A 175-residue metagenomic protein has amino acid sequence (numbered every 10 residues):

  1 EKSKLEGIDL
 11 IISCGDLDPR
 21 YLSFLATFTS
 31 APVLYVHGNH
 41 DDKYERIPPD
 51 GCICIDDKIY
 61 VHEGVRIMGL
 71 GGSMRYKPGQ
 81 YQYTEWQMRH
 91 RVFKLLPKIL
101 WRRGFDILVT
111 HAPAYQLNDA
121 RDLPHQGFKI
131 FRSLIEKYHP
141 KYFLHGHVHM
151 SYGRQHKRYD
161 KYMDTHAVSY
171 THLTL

Functional and structural regions predicted by a protein language model:
E1, H37-I130: Conserved catalytic scaffold of divalent metal-dependent phosphoesterases
E1-H62, E136-K137, Y162-T165: Core catalytic region of metal-dependent phosphoesterases/phosphodiesterases, especially metallo-beta-lactamase-like
I11-S13, I107-V109, L144: Structural motif
A31, F105, F131-I135, H139-H145: Proline-aspartate-enriched helix->loop->beta-strand connector
T110-A114, K141-S151: Histidine-centered catalytic micro-motifs
L123-R132, K161-A167: Short, electropositive alpha-helical surface patch
V148, G153, A167-Y170: Charged phosphate-binding loop/patch that engages nucleotide di/tri-phosphates or the phosphate backbone of nucleic
T171-L175: Conserved small/polar residues in nucleotide/adenosyl-binding loops
